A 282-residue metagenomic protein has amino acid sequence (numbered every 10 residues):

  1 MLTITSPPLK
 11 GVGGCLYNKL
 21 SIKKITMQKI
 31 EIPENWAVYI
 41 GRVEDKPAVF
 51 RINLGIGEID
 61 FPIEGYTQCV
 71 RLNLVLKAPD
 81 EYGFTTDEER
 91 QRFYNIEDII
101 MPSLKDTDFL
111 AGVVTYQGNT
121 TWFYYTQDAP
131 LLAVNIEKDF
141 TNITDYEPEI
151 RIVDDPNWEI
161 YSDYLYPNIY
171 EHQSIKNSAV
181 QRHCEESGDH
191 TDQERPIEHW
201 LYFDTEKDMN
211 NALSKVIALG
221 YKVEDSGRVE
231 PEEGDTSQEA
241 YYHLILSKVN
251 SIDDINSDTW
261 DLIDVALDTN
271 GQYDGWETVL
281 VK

Functional and structural regions predicted by a protein language model:
T3-T5, T26: Ala/Thr-enriched low-complexity intrinsically disordered regions
K10-G11: Glycine-biased, low-complexity coil/linker segments
M27-K282: Long, contiguous binding/interaction regions
